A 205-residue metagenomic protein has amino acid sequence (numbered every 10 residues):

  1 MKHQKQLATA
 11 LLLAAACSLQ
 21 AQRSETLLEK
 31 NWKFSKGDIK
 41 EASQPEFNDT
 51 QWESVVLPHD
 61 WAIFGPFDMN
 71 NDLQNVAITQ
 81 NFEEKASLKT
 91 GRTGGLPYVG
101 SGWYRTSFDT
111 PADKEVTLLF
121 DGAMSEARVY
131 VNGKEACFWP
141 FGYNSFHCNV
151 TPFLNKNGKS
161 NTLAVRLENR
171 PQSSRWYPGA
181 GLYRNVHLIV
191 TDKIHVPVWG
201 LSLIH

Functional and structural regions predicted by a protein language model:
M1-Q4, D68, K85, P111 (+2 more regions): Serine/threonine-rich low-complexity intrinsically disordered regions
M1-S24: Bacterial Sec-dependent N-terminal signal peptides
L11, A15-C17, W32, W61 (+3 more regions): Generic low-complexity, intrinsically disordered sequence content enriched in small uncharged/hydrophobic residues
A21-K85, T162-E168, L182, H187-L188: Accessory carbohydrate-binding/adhesion or oligomerization-edge regions at the termini of glycan-active proteins
S24-L28, G37-D38, G94-I204: Accessory beta-strand-rich segments of carbohydrate-active enzymes
E84-R92: Surface-exposed acidic, glycine/proline-enriched linker/cap segments that occur as 15-30-residue helix-coil
